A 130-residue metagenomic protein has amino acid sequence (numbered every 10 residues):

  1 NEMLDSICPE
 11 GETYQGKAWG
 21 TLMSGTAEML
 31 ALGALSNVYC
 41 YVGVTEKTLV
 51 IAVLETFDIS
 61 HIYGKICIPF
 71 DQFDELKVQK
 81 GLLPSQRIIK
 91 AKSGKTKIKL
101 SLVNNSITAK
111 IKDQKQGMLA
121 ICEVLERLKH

Functional and structural regions predicted by a protein language model:
N1-E46: Anionic N-terminal interaction surfaces
G20, A27, I51, K99-L102: A generic structural signal for ordered alpha-helices
N37, D58-H130: Acidic, Ser/Thr- and proline-rich intrinsically disordered linker/docking segments of eukaryotic scaffolds
V38-S60: Short, compositionally biased strand/turn segments that nucleate or flank brief secondary-structure elements
